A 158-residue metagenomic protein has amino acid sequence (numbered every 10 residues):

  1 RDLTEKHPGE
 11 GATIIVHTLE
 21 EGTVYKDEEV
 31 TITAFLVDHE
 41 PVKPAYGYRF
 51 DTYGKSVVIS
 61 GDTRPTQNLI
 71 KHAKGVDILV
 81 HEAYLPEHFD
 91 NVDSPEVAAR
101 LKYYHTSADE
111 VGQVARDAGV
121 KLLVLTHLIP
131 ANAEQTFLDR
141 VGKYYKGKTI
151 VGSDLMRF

Functional and structural regions predicted by a protein language model:
R1-V58, L138-F158: Binuclear metal-dependent hydrolase catalytic cores
Y46-G47, Y53-V58, R64-M156: Cap/insert and terminal regions of metallo-dependent hydrolase folds
